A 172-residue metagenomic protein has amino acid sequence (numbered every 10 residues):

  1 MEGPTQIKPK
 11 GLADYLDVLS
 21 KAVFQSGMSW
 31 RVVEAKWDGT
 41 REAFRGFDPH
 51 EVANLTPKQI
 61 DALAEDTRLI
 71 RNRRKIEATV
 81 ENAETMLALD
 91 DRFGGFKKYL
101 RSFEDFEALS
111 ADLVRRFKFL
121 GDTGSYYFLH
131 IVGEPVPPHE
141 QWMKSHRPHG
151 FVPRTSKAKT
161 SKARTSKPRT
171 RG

Functional and structural regions predicted by a protein language model:
M1-G172: HhH-family (HhH-GPD) DNA N-glycosylase catalytic core used in base-excision repair
